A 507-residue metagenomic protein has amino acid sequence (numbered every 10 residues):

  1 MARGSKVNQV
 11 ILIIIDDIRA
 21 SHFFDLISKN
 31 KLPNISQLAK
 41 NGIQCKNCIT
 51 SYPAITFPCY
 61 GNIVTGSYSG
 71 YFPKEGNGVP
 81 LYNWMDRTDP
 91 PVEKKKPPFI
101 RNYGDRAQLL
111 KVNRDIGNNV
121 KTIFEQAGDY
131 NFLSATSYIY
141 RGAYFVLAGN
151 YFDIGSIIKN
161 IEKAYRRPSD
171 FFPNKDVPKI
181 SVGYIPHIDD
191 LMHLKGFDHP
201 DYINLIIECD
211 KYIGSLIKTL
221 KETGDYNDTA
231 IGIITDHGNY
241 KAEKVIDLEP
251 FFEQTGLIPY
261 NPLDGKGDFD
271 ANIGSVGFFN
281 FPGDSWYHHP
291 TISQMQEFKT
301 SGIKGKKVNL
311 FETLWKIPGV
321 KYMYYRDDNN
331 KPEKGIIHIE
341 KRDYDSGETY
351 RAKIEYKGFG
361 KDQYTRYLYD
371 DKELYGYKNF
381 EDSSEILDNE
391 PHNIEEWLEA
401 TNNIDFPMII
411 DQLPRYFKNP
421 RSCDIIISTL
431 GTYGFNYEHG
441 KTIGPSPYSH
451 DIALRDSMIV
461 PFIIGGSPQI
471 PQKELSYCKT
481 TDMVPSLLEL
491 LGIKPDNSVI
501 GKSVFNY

Functional and structural regions predicted by a protein language model:
M1-I43: Active-site-proximal N-terminal segment of extracellular/periplasmic enzymes that hydrolyze or transfer
K6-V10, N41-I43, G128-L133, K175-S181 (+3 more regions): Loop/turn elements at helix/coil->beta-strand transitions in domains of secreted/extracellular proteins
L12, N34, E208-P250, I426-S428 (+1 more regions): Metal-dependent active-site segment of extracytoplasmic phospho-/sulfohydrolases and closely related
Q44-V64, T136-G142, I500-V504: Short, solvent-exposed turn/loop segments enriched in Gly/Ser/Thr/Pro and often Arg
N62-P200, L205-E208, A352-N403, S422 (+1 more regions): His/Asp/Glu-rich, glycine-adjacent segments that coordinate divalent cations and/or stabilize oxyanion chemistry on
A143-I154, K179-V182, H187-M192, F197-L205 (+4 more regions): C-terminal or late-domain output modules
K244-Q254, P259, G265-D270: Extended amphipathic alpha-helical segments with heptad-repeat/coiled-coil character used for oligomerization, fusion
A271-K473, T480, V484: Active-site neighborhoods of enzymes that stabilize oxyanions during catalysis
